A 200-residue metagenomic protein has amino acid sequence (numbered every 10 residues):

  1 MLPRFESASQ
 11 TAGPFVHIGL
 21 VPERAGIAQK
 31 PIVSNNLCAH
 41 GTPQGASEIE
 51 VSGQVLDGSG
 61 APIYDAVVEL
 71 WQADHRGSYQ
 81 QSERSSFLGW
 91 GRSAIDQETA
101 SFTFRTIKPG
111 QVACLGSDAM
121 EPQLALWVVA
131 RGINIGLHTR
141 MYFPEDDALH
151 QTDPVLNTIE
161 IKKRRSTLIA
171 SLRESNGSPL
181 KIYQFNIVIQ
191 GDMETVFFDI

Functional and structural regions predicted by a protein language model:
M1-I200: Beta-strand-dominated extracellular/periplasmic modules and repeats in secreted or surface-exposed proteins
